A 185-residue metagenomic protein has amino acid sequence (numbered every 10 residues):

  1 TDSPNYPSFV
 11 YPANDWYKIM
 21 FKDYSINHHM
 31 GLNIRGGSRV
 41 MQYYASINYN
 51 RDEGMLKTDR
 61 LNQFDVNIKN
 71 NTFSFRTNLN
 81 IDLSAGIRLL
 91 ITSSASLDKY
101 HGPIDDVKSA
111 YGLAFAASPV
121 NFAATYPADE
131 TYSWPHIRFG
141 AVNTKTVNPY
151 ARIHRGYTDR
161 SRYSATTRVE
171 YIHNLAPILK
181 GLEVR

Functional and structural regions predicted by a protein language model:
F9-N48, D52-M55, V66-T146, T158-S161: Flexible loop and strand-edge segments within Gram-negative outer membrane beta-barrel domains
R60-D65: Short glycine-enriched, charge-decorated loop/helix-capping segments at active-site entrances that position
Y150-R152: Surface-exposed, low-complexity/disordered Ser/Thr/Gly/Pro/Asn-rich loops and linkers
N174-A176: Short, surface-exposed loop/turn segments at beta-strand-coil junctions that are enriched for proline with nearby
E183-R185: Extended hydrophobic secondary-structure segments that form protein cores and membrane-embedded regions
